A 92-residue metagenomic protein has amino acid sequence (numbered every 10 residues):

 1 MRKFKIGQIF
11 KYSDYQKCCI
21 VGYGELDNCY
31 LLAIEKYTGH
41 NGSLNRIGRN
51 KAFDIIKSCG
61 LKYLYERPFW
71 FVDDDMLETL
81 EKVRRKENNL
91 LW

Functional and structural regions predicted by a protein language model:
M1-K3, G22-Y23: Short linear motifs in intrinsically disordered
R2-S13: Short coil-to-beta transition motif at edge beta-strands of beta-rich domains
S13-Q16, G39: Glycine-centered tight beta-turn/hairpin loop motif at sheet-sheet or coil-to-beta transitions
Q16-E25: Short beta-strand-centered aromatic/proline hotspots
C19-I20, Y30, G60: Secreted/luminal cysteine- and crosslink-motif detector
N28-I34: Short, solvent-exposed secondary-structure boundary/capping segments
T38-W92: Intrinsically disordered, low-complexity, charged/polar segments
